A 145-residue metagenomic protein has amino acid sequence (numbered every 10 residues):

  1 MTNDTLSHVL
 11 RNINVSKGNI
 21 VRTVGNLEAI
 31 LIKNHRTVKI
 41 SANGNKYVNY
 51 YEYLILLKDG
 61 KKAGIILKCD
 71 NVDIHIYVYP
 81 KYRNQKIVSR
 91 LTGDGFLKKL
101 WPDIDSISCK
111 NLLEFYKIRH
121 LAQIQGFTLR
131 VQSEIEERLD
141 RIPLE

Functional and structural regions predicted by a protein language model:
M1-R36: A short, well-structured alpha-helix characteristic of acyl/acetyltransferase catalytic modules
V38-S41, N45-V48, D103: Acidic, low-complexity, intrinsically disordered interaction modules
G44-G64: Conserved beta-hairpin
A63-I76, E136: A conserved beta-turn-beta hairpin within the catalytic core of GNAT-like acetyltransferases that forms part
D73-I87: A short, internal acetyl-CoA/4′-phosphopantetheine-binding micro-motif in the GNAT/acyltransferase core
N84-L100: Conserved acetyl-CoA-binding loop-helix of GNAT-fold acetyltransferases
S106-Q123, F127-T128: Conserved beta-strand-loop-alpha-helix junction that forms the acyl-donor binding cleft
K110-N111, G126-I142: Conserved catalytic-core motifs of GNAT/GCN5-like acyltransferases
